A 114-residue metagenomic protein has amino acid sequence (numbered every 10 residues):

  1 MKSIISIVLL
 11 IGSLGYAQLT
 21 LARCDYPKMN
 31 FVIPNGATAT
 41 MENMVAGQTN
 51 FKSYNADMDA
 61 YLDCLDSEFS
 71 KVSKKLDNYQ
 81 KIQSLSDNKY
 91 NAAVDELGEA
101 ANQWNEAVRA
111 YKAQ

Functional and structural regions predicted by a protein language model:
K2-L10: Sec-dependent signal peptide recognition, specifically the positively charged N-region followed immediately by
L19-C24, R109, A113: Generic signature of mature, soluble extracytoplasmic domains
T20-A37: Short N-terminal segments immediately surrounding and downstream of signal-peptide cleavage
P34-Q114: Surface-exposed, polar/charged faces of alpha-helical domains in mature secreted/periplasmic/lumenal proteins
